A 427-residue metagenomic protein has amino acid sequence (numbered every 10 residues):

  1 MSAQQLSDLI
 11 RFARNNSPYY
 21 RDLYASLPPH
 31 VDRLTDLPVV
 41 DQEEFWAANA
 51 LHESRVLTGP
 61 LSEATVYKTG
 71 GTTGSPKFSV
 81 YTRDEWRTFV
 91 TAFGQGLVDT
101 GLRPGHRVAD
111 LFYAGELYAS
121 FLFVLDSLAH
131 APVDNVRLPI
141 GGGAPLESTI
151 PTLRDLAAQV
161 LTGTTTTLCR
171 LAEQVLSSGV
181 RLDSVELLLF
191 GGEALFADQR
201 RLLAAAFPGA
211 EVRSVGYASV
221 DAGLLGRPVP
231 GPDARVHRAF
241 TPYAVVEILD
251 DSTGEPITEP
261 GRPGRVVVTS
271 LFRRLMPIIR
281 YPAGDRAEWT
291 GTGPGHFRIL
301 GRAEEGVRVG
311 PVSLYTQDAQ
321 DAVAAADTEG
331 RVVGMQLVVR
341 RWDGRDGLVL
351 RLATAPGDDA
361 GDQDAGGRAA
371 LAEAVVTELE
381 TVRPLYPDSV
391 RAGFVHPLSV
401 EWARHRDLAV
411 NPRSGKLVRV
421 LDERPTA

Functional and structural regions predicted by a protein language model:
M1-K68, G74-D99, D155, V349 (+2 more regions): Nucleotide 5′-phosphate-binding alpha/beta core
P18, A25, V133, P208-G209 (+1 more regions): Proline-centered flexible-loop/turn and helix-kink motifs
E43-L187, A194-L202, A206-F207, V229: Active-site phosphate/ATP/adenylate-binding loop shared across adenylate-forming ligases
N135-R137, V212-R213, V246, M335 (+1 more regions): Generic structural signal for residues in well-ordered beta-strands
L161, V267-G393, G415: AMP-binding/adenylate-forming catalytic core of the ANL superfamily
L189-F190, G216: A short, hydrophobic beta-strand element of the alpha/beta-hydrolase
L195, R201-G291, E305: Conserved AMP-binding/adenylate-forming
